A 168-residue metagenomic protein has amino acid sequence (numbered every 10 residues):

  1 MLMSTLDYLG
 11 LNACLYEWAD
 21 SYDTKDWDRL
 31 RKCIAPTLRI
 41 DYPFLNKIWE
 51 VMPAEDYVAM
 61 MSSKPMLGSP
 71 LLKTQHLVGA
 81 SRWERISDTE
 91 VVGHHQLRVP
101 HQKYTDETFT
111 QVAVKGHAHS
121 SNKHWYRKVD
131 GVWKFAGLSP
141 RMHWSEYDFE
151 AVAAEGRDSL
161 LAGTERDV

Functional and structural regions predicted by a protein language model:
M1-P36: Short, low-complexity N-terminal intrinsically disordered segments enriched in polar/charged residues
L15, V78-A80, H119-K123: Extracellular structured ligand-interaction cores
D28-Q102: A solvent-exposed, acidic/Ser-Thr-rich amphipathic alpha-helical stretch
L72-Q75, V114-A118: A generic structural micro-feature
E90-H94, H119-A153: Short beta-strand edge/turn micro-motifs at domain boundaries
T105-G116, A153: Short, surface-exposed loop/helix-turn segments at secondary-structure junctions that function as lids/hinges flanking
E146-V168: Acidic/histidine-enriched, glycine/proline-rich intrinsically disordered or flexible terminal extensions
